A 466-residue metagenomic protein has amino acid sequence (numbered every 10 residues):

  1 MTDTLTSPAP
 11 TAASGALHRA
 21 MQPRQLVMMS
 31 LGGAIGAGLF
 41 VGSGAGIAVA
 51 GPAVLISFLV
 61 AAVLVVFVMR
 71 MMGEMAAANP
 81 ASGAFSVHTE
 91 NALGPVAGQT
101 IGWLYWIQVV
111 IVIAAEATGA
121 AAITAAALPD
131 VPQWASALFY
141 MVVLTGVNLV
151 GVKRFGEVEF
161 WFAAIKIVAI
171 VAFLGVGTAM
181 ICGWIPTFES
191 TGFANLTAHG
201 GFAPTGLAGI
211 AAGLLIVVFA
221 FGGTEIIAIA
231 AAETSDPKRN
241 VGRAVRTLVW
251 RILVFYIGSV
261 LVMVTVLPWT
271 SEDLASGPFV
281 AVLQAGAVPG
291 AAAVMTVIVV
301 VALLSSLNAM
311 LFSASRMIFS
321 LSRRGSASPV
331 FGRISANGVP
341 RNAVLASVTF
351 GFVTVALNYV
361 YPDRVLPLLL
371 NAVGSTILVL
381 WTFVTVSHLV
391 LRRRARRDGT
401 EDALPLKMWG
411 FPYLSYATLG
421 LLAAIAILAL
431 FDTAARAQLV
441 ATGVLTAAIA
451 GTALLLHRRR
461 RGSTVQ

Functional and structural regions predicted by a protein language model:
M1-G42, V49-A53, V66, R70 (+5 more regions): Membrane-interface "cap" regions at the ends of multi-pass membrane proteins
D3-L17, P132, A164-V297: Helix-loop-helix junctions that connect adjacent transmembrane segments in multi-pass membrane transporters
H18, V41-S136, Y140, L248-I257 (+1 more regions): Extracellular loop-to-transmembrane helix junctions
F40, A81, L104-G119, F221-T234 (+4 more regions): Membrane-helix boundary/coupling elements in multi-pass transport proteins
V87-T89, G94, A125-A126, G213 (+2 more regions): TM-loop-TM module centered on a large, flexible mid-protein loop between adjacent transmembrane helices in multi-pass
A121, A135-T191, V245-V249, L370-F383 (+2 more regions): Membrane-interface loop-to-helix entry segments
V147, A169-F173, I318, N371-D402 (+2 more regions): Hydrophobic alpha-helical segments of multi-pass membrane transport proteins
V158-F162, V330-R341, W381-D432, V465: C-terminal membrane-solvent junction of multi-pass transporters and transport-like membrane proteins
